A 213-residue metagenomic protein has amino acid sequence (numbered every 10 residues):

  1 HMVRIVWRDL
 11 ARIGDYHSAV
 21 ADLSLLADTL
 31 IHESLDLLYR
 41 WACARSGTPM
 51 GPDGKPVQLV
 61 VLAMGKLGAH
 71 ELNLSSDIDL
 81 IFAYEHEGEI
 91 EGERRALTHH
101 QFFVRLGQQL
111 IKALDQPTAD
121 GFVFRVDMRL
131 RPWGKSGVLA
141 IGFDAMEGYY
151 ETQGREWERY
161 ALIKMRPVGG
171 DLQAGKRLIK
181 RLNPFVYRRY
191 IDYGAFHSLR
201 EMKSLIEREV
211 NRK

Functional and structural regions predicted by a protein language model:
H1-K213: A nucleotide- and high-energy phosphate-metabolite-utilizing enzyme signature
